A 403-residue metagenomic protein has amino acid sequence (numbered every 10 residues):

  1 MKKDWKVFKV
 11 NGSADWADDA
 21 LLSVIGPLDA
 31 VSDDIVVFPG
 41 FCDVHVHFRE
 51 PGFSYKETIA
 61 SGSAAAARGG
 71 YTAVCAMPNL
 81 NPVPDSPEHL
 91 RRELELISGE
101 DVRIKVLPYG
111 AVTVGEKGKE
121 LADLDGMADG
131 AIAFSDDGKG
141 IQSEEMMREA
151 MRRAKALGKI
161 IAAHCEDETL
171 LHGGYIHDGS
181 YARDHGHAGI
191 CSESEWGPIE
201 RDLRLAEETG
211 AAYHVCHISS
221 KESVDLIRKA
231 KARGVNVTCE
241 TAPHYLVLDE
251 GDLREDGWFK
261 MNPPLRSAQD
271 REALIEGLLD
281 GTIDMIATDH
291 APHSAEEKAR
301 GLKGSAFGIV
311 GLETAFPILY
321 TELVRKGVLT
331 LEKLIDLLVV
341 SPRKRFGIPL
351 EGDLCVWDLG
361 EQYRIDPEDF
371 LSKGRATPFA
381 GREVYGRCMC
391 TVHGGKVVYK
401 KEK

Functional and structural regions predicted by a protein language model:
M1-A30: N-terminal metal-binding scaffold of metallo-dependent hydrolase/deaminase domains
D34, H45, A66, G70 (+12 more regions): Divalent metal-coordination and catalytic microenvironments
I35-I97: Metal-associated gating/positioning segment near the N- to mid-region
V44-E57, P78-L80, L107-E120, G138 (+1 more regions): Active-site mouth loops of central-metabolism enzymes
E95-V112: A glycine-rich helix N-cap at a beta->alpha junction
L121-I286: Histidine/acidic residue-rich metal-binding segments in metalloenzymes
D184-G210, L279-D280, D284-I286, A291-L359: His/Asp/Glu-enriched, well-ordered alpha-helical/loop segment that forms or immediately abuts the divalent-metal
G301-G304, G352-K403: C-terminal cap of metal-dependent C-N hydrolases
